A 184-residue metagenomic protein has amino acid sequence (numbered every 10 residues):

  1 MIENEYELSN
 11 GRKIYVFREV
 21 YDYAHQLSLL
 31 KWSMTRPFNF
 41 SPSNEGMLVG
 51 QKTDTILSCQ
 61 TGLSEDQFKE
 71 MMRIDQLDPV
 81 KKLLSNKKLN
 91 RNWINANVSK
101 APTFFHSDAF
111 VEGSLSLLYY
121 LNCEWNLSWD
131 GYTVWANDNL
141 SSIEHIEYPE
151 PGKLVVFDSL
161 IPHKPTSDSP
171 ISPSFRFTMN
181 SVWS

Functional and structural regions predicted by a protein language model:
M1-S85: Non-heme Fe(II)/2-oxoglutarate
L84-S184: Catalytic core of non-heme Fe(II) oxygenases with the double-stranded beta-helix
